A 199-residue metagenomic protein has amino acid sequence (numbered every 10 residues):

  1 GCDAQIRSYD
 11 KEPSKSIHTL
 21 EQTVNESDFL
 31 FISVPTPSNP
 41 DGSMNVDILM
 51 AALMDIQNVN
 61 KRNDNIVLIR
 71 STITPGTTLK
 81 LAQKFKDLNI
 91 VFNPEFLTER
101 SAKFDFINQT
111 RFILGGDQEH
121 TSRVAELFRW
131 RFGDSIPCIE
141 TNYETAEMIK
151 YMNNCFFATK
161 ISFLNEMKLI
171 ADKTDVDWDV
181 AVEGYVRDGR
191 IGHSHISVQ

Functional and structural regions predicted by a protein language model:
G1-Q199: Structural/interface elements that position substrates and couple domains in central-metabolism enzymes
